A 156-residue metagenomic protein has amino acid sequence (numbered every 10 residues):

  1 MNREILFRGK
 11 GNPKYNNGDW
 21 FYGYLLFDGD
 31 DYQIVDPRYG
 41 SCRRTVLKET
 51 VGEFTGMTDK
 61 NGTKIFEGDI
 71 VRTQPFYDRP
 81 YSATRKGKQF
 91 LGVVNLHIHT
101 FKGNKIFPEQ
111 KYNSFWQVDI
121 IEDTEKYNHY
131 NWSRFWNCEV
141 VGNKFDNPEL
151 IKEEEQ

Functional and structural regions predicted by a protein language model:
M1-Q156: Secondary-structure transition motif
